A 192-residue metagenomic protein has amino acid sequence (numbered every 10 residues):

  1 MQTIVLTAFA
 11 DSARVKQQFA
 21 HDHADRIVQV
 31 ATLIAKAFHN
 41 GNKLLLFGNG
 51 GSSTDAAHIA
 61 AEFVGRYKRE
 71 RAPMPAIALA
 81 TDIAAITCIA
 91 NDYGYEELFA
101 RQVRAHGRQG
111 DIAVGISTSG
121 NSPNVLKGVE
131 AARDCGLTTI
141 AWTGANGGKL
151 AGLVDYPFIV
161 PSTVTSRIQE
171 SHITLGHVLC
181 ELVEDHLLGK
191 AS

Functional and structural regions predicted by a protein language model:
M1-D22: Generic N-terminal amphipathic, Lys/Arg-enriched alpha-helix
L6, K36-G107: Glycine-rich, small/polar surface segments that engage phosphate groups of diverse ligands
D22-N40: A short, well-structured juxtamembrane/interface segment
S52-A57, N121-G128, L150: Short glycine/serine/threonine-rich phosphate/pyrophosphate-binding segments that cradle anionic phosphate groups
A105, A113, S166-S192: A charged, well-structured terminal subsegment
A113, T139, P157-F158: Short, well-ordered beta-strand core segments
W142-V154: Short, glycine/polar-rich helix-capping loops at beta-to-alpha or helix-loop-helix junctions that flank or form
